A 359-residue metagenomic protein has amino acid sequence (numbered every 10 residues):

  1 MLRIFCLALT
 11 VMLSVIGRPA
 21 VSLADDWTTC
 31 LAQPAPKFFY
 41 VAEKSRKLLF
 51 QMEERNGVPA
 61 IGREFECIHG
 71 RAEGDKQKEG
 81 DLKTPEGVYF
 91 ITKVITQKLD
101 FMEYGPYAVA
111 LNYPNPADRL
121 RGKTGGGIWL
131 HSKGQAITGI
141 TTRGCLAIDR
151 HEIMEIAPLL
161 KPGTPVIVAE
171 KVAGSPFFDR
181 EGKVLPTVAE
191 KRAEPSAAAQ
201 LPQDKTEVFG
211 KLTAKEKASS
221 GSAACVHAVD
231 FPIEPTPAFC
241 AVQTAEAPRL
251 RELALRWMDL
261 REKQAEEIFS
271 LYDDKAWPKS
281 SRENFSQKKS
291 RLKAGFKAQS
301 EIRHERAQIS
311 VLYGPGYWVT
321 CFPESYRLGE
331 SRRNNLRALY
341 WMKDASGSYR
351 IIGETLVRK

Functional and structural regions predicted by a protein language model:
C6-I16: Bacterial N-terminal signal peptides
P19-A24: Boundary at the C-terminal end of the N-terminal hydrophobic targeting segment
T28-R71: A structural motif detector for short, solvent-exposed N-terminal "entry" segments of globular domains
C30, A35, D81-E86, I95-R251: Exported/periplasmic cell-wall-interacting domains
P59-F90: Electropositive
A214, S290-Y340: Surface-exposed, charged secondary-structure patches
K263-S280: Short, well-ordered alpha-helical segments enriched in acidic and aromatic residues
I351-K359: Low-complexity, intrinsically disordered terminal/linker segments enriched in charged and Gly/Pro repeats
